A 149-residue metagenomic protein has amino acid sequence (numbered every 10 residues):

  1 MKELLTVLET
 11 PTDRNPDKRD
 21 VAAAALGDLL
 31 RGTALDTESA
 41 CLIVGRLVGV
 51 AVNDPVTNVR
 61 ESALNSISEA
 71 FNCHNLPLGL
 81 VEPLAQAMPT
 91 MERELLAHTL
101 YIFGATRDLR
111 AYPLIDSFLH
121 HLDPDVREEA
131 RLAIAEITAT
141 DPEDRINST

Functional and structural regions predicted by a protein language model:
M1-T10, G32-A51, H74-P89, D108-H120 (+1 more regions): Amphipathic alpha-helical scaffolding segments comprising HEAT/armadillo-like alpha-solenoid repeats
T12, V52-N53, I67, L95: Short amphipathic alpha-helical surface micro-motifs
R14-N15, P55-V56, M91-E92, L122-D123: Short inter-helical turns and helix N-cap capping residues of alpha-solenoid HEAT/ARM repeat scaffolds
D17-E38, N58-N75, Q86, E94-D108 (+3 more regions): Structural detector for internal amphipathic alpha-helices that build alpha-solenoid repeat scaffolds
A51-V59: Eukaryotic tandem repeat interaction scaffolds
